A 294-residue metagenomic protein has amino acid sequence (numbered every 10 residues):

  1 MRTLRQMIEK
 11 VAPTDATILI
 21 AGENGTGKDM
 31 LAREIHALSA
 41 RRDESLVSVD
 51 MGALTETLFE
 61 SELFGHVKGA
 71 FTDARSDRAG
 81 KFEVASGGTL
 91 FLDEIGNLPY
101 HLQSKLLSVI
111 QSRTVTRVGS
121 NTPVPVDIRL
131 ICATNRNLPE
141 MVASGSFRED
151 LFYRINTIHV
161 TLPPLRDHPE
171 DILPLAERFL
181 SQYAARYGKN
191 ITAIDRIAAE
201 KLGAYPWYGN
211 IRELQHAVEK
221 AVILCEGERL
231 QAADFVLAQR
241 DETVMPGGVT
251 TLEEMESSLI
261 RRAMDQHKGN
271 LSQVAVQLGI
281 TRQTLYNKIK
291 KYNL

Functional and structural regions predicted by a protein language model:
R2, Q6, P13, S39-E44 (+3 more regions): Nucleotide-binding/hydrolysis machinery
T3, E34, E62, K105-S108 (+7 more regions): Alpha-helical transmission elements in cytosolic ATPase-linked domains
L4, T26, V49, L63 (+13 more regions): Conserved RecA-like P-loop NTPase ATPase core
Q6-D73, E83-P99, P164-P169, A217: Conserved post-Walker A coupling segment in P-loop NTPases
I20, G27, R33, P246-L294: Bacterial C-terminal helix-turn-helix
V47, A74-G87, F91, P99-K105 (+2 more regions): AAA+/SF3 P-loop NTPase mechanochemical coupling elements
G69-S76, S112-R117, E140: Short gly/ser/thr-rich secondary-structure transition/capping motifs
